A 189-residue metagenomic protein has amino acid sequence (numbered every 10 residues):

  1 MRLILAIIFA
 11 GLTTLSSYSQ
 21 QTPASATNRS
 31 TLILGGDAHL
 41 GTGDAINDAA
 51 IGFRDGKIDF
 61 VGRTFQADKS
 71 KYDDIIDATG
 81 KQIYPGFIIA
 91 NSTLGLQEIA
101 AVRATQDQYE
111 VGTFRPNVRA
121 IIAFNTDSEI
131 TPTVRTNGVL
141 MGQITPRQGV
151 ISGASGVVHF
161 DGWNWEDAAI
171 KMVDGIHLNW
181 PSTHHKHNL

Functional and structural regions predicted by a protein language model:
L5-S16: Bacterial N-terminal signal peptides
S17-A26: Boundary at the C-terminal end of the N-terminal hydrophobic targeting segment
P23-A24, A38, T42-Y84: Histidine-rich, glycine-flanked metal-binding segment
N28-L34, D68-I121, T136: Replace "His-x-His-based motif
I130, R135-L189: Polyanionic/metal-chelating signatures
